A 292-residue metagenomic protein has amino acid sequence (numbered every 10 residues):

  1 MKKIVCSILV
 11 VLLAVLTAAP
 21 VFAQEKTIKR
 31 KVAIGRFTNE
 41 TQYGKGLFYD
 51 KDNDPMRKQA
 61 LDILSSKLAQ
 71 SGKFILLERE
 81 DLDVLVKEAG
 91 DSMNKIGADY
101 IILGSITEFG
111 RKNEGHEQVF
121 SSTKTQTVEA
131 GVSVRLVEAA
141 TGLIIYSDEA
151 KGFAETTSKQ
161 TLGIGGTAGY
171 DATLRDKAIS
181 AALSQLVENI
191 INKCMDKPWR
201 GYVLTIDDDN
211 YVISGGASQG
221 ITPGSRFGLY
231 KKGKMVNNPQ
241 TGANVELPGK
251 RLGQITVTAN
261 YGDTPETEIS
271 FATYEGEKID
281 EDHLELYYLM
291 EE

Functional and structural regions predicted by a protein language model:
M1-L9: Bacterial N-terminal signal peptides that target proteins for export
A14-F22: C-terminal segment of classical bacterial N-terminal signal peptides
F22-V86, A140-L143, S147-F153, T161-G169 (+4 more regions): A structural "domain/chain start" motif
I34, I106, G110, D196-T205 (+3 more regions): A structural signal for short, hydrophobic beta-strand segments that form beta-sheets in beta-rich/all-beta domains
N53, D62, A69-F120, T125 (+2 more regions): Short, solvent-exposed, polar/charged sequence segments at loop or secondary-structure edges
Y100-Q160, Y261: Amphipathic beta-strand/beta-sheet edge segments enriched in Tyr/Trp
T173-P198: Short, structured interface segments
G228-E292: Beta-strand/loop-dominated core regions that host nucleotide or nucleotide-derived cofactor-binding catalytic loops
